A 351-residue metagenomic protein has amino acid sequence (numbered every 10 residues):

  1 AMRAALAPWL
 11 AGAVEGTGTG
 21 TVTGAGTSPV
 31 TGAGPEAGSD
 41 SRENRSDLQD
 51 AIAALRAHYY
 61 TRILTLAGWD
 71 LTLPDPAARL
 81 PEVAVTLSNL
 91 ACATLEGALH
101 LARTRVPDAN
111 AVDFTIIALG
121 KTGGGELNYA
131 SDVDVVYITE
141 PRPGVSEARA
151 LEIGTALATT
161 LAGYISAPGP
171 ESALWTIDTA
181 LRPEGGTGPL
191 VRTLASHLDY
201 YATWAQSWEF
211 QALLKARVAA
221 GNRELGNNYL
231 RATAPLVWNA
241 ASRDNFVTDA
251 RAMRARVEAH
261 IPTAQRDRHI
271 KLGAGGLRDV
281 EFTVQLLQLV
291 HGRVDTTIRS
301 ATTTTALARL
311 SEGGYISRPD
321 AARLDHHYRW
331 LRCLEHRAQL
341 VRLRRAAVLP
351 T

Functional and structural regions predicted by a protein language model:
A1-G20, P29-T351: A nucleotide- and high-energy phosphate-metabolite-utilizing enzyme signature
